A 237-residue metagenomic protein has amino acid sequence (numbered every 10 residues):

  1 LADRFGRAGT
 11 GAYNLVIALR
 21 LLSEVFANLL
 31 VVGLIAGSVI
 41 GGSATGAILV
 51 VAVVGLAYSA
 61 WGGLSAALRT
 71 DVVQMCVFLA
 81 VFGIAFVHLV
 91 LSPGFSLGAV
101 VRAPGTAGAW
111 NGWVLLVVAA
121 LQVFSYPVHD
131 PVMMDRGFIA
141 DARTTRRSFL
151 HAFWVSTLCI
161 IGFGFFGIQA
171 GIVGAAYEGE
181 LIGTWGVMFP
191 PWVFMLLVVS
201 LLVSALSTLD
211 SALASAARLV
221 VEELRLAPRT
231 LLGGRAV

Functional and structural regions predicted by a protein language model:
L1-A2, G6, F163-L206: TM-loop-TM module centered on a large, flexible mid-protein loop between adjacent transmembrane helices in multi-pass
L1-G62, Q122, L201-S211: Helix-loop-helix module between adjacent transmembrane segments
A2, G63-D71, V128-L158, Y177-L181 (+1 more regions): Hydrophobic, small-residue-rich membrane helices and short re-entrant helix-turn-helix hairpins that build
R7-G11, R218-V237: Loop-to-transmembrane helix boundary motifs in multi-pass membrane proteins
N14, I48, A52, D71 (+3 more regions): Residue-level recognition of transmembrane alpha-helices in multi-pass small-molecule transporters/permeases
A18-F26, V77-V87, L115-P127, A142-V173 (+3 more regions): Selective recognition of specific alpha-helical transmembrane segments in multi-pass small-molecule
L29-T45, S65-Q74, E178-G186, P190 (+1 more regions): Transmembrane helix-loop boundary segments of multi-pass membrane transporters
G42, G83-F124, G183, V187: Helix-loop-helix junctions that connect adjacent transmembrane segments in multi-pass membrane transporters
